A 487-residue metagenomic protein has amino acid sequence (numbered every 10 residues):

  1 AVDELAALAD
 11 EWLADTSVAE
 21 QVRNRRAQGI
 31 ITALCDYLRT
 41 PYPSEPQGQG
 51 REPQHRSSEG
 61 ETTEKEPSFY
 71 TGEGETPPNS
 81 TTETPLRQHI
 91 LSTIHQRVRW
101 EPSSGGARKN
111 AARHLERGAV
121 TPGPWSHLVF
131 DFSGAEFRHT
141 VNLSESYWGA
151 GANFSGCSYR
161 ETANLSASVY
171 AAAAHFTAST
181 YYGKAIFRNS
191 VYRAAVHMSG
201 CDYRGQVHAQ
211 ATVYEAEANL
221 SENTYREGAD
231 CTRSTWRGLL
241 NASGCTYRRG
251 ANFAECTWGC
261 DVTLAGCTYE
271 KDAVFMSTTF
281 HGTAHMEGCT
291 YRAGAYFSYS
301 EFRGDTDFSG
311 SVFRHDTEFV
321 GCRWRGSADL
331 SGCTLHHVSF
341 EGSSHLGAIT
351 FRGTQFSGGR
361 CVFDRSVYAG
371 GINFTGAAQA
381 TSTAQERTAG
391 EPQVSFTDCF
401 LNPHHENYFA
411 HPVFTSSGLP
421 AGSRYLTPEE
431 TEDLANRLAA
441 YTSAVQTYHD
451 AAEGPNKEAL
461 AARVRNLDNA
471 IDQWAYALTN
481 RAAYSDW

Functional and structural regions predicted by a protein language model:
D3-W487: N-terminal leader/targeting and pre-domain segments
